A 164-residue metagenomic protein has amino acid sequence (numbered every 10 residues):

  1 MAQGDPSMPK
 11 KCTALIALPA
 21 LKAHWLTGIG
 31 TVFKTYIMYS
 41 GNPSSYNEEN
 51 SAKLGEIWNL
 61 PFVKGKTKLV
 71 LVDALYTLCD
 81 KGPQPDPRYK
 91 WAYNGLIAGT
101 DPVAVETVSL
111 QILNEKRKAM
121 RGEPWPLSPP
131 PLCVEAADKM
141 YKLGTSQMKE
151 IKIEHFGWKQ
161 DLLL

Functional and structural regions predicted by a protein language model:
M1-L164: Extended, low-polarity segments enriched in aliphatic/aromatic residues
